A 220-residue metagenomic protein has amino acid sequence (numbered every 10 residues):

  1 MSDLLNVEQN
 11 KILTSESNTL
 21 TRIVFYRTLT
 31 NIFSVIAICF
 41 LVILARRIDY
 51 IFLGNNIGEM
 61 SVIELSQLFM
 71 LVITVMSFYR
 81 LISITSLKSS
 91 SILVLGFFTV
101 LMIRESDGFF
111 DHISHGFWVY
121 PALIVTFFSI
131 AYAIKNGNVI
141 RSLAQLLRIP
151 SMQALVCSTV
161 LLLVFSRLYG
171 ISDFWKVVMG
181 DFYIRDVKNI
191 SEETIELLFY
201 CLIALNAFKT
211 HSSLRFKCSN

Functional and structural regions predicted by a protein language model:
L20-V24, Y79-S89, V139-P150, F216: Membrane-interface helix-boundary motifs at transmembrane edges
R27-S34, T85-G96, P150-V156: Membrane-interfacial loop-to-transmembrane alpha-helix junctions, especially the N-terminal start
S34-I38, Q67-R80, A122-N136, T194-T210: Hydrophobic cores of alpha-helical transmembrane segments in multi-pass inner/ER membrane proteins, independent
L44-G54, I103-D111, G137, L168-M179: Juxtamembrane "helix-exit" motif on the non-cytosolic side of transmembrane helices
G54-S66, Y183-L197: Short aromatic-rich membrane-water interface segments that cap or initiate transmembrane helices in multi-pass membrane
I73-Y79, T126-L147, S158, L162-Y169: Alpha-helical transmembrane segments in multipass membrane proteins, preferentially the mid-helix core
L95-I149: Membrane-proximal helix-loop-helix units in multi-pass membrane proteins
S166, S172-V177, S191-C218: C-terminal transmembrane-bundle signature of multipass membrane proteins, characterized by strong activation on
